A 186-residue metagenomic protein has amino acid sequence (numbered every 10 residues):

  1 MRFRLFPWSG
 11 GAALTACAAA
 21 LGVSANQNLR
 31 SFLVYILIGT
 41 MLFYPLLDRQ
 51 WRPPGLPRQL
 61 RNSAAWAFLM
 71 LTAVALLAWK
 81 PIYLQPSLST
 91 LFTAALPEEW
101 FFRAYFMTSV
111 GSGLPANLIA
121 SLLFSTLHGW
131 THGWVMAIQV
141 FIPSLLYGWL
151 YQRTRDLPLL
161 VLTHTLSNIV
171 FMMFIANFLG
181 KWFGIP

Functional and structural regions predicted by a protein language model:
M1-Q59, I169-P186: N-terminal, membrane-interfacial amphipathic/helix-forming hydrophobic leader that caps and precedes the first
L33-Y35, L56-A67, S109-L118: Cytoplasmic-side transmembrane-helix entry/capping segments in multi-pass membrane proteins
P45-D48, N62-A75: Short, hydrophobic beta-strand segments that form beta-sheet elements in well-ordered domains
M70-V74, W79-P186: Transmembrane helix-loop-helix hairpins at the membrane interface of multi-pass integral membrane proteins
